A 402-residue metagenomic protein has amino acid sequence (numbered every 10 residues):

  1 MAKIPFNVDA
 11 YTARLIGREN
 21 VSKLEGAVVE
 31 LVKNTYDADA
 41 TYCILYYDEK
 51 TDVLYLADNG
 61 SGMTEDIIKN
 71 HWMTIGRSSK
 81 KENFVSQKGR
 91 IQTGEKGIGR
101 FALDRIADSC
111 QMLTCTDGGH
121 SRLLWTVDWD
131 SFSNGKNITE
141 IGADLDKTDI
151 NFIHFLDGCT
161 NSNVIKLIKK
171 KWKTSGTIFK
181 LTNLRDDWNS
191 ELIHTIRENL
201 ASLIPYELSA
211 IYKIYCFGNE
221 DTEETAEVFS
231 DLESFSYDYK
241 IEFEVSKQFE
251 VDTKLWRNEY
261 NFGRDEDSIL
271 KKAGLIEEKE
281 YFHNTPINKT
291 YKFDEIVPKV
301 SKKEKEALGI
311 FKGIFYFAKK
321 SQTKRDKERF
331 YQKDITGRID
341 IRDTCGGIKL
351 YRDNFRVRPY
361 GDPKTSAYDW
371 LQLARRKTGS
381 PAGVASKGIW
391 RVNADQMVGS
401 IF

Functional and structural regions predicted by a protein language model:
M1-N183, N189-S190: GHKL (Bergerat-fold) ATPase N-terminal catalytic module, capturing the glycine-rich phosphate-binding loop and acidic
L145-F402: N-terminal assembly/transducer modules of large multi-domain enzymes, emphasizing dimerization/partner-binding
